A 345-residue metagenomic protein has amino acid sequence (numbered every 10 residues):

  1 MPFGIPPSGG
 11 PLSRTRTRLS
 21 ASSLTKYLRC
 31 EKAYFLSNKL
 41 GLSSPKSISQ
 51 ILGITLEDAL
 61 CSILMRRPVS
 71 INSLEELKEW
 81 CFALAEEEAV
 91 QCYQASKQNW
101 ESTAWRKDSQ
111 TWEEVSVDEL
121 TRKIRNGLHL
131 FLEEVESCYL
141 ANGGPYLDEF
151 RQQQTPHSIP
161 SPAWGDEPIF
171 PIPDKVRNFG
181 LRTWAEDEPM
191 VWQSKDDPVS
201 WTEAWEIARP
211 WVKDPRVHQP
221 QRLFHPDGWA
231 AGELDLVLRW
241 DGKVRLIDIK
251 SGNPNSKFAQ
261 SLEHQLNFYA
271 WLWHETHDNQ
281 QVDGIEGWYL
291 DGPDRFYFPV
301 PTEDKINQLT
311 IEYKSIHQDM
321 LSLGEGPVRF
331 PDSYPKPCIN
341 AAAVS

Functional and structural regions predicted by a protein language model:
M1-E88, H218: Charged, glycine-rich intrinsically disordered N-terminal tails and low-complexity linkers that flank
M1-P11, T103, P156-S161, N340-S345: Intrinsically disordered, low-complexity N-terminal extensions of nucleic-acid-metabolism proteins
P7-G9, R18, W201-T202, P226-W229 (+2 more regions): Metal-dependent nuclease catalytic regions and adjoining charged, substrate-binding loops involved in nucleic-acid end
N38-G41, I249-N253, D291: Short, histidine-centered active-site or binding-site loop motifs used for metal coordination, general acid-base
I48, L52, L120, I124 (+1 more regions): Hydrophobic (often cysteine-bearing) scaffold residues that line and stabilize catalytic clefts of nucleotide/cofactor
A59-K213: A non-catalytic, helix-rich entry segment at domain boundaries
E203-L266: Non-catalytic protein-protein interaction segments used by genome-maintenance enzymes to assemble and couple activities
E263-E275: An active-site-proximal "capping" alpha-helix that borders the catalytic cofactor pocket
